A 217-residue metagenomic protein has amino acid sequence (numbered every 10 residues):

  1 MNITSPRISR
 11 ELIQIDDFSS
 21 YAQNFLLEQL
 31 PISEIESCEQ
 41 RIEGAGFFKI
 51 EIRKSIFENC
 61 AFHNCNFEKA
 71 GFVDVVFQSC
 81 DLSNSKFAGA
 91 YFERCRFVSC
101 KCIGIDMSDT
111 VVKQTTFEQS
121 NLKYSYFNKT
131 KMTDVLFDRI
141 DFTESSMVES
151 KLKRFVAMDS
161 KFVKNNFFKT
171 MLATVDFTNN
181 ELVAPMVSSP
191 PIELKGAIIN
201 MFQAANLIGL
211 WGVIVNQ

Functional and structural regions predicted by a protein language model:
N2-Q217: Tandem repeat scaffolds
